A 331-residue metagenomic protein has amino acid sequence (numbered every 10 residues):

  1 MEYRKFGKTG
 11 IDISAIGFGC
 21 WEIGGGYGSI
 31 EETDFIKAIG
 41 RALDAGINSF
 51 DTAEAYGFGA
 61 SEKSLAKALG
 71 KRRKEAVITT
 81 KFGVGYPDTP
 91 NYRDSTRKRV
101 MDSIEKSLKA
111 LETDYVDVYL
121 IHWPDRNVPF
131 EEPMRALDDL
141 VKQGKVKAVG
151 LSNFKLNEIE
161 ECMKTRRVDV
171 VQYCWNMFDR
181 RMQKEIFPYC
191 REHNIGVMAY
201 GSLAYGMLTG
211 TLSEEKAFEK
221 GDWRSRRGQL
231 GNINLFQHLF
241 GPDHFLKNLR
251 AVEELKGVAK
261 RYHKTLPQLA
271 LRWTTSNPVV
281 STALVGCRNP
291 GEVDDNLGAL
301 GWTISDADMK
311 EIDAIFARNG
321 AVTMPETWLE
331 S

Functional and structural regions predicted by a protein language model:
M1, N194, E215-G257, R261 (+3 more regions): Terminal-tail/helix-coil boundary detector
M1-A76: N-terminal binding-site loop/beta-alpha segment at the start of enzyme catalytic domains that lines or forms
F6, F18, F35, A42 (+14 more regions): Conserved, mostly hydrophobic/aromatic
K8-G26, T79-Y92, Y115, L120: N-terminal small/glycine-rich loop or linker at the start of catalytic domains across soluble metabolic enzymes
I11-I16, G46-S49, R72-A76, T113-D117 (+5 more regions): Short, well-ordered coil/turn segments that N-cap beta-strands
W21-I23, A53-A55, K81-G85, I121-P124 (+4 more regions): Active-site beta-loop-alpha junctions enriched in small/polar residues
P87-E185, G196: Glycine/proline-rich, positively charged, aromatic-decorated active-site loop/lid region on the catalytic face
M182-Q229, T265: Aromatic-lined glycan-binding groove of carbohydrate-active enzymes
